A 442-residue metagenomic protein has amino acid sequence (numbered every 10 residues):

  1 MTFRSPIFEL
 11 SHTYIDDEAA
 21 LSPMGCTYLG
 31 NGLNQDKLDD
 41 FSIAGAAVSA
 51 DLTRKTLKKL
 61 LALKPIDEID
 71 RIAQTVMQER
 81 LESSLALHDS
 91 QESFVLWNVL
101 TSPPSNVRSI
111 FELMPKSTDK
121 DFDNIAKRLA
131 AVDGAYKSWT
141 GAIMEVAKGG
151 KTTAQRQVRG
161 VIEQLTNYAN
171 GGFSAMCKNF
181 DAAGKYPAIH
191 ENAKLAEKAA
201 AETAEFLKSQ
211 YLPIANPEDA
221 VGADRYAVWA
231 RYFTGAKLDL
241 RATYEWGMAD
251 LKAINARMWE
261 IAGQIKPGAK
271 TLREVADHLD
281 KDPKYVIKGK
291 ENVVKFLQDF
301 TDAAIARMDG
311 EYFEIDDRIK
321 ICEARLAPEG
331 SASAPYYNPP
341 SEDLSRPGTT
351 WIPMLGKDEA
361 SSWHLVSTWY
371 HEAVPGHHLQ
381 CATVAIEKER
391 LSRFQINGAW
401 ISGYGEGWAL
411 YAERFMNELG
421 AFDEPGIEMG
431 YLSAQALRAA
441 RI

Functional and structural regions predicted by a protein language model:
M1-I442: N-terminal maturation segment of proteins
